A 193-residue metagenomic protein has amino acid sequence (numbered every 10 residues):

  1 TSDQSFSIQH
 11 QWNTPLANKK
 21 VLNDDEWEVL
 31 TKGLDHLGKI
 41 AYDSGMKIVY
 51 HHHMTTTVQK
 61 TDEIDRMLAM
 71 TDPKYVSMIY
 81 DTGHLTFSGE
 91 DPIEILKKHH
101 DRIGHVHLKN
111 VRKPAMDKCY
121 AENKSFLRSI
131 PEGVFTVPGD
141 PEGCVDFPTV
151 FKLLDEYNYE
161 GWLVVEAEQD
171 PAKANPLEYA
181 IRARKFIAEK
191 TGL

Functional and structural regions predicted by a protein language model:
T1-M78: Active-site acidic/histidine proton-transfer and metal-coordination neighborhood in alpha/beta enzyme cores
D3-F6, M54-T56, T82-H84, N110-R112 (+1 more regions): Active-site-proximal loop/turn and secondary-structure-junction residues that shape catalytic pockets, frequently
V21-D25, H51, T82, V134-P138 (+1 more regions): Short, contiguous strand/loop micro-motifs
D35, K39, D43, T61-S77 (+1 more regions): Histidine-acidic metal/acid-base catalytic patches
